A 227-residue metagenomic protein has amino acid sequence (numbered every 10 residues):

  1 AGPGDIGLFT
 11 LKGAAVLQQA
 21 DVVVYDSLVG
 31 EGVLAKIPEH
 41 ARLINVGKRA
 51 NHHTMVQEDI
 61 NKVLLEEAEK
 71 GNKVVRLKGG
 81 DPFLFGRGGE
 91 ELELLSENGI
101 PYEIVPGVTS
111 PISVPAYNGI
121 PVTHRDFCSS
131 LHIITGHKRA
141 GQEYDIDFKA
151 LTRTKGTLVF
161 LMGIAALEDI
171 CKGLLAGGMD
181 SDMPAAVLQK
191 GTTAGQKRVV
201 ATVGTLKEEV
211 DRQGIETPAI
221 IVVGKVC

Functional and structural regions predicted by a protein language model:
A1, I6, L11-V108, K207: Class I S-adenosyl-L-methionine
K12-V16, P38-A41, E90-L94, I120 (+3 more regions): Short, solvent-exposed amphipathic alpha-helical segments in soluble enzyme and RNA/protein-processing domains
V33-L34, L95, V114-P115, I170 (+1 more regions): Hydrophobic packing residues within well-ordered alpha-helices of enzyme cores
A41-K48, G99-E103, V122-S129, M179-V187: Short hydrophobic/aromatic-enriched beta-strand-loop microsegments
K70-V74, S130, K138, Q142-C227: A contiguous loop/helix-start segment that scaffolds small-molecule binding in enzyme catalytic cores
D81-T154, K197-A201: Class I SAM-dependent methyltransferase SAM-binding "motif I" and its flanking Rossmann-like core
